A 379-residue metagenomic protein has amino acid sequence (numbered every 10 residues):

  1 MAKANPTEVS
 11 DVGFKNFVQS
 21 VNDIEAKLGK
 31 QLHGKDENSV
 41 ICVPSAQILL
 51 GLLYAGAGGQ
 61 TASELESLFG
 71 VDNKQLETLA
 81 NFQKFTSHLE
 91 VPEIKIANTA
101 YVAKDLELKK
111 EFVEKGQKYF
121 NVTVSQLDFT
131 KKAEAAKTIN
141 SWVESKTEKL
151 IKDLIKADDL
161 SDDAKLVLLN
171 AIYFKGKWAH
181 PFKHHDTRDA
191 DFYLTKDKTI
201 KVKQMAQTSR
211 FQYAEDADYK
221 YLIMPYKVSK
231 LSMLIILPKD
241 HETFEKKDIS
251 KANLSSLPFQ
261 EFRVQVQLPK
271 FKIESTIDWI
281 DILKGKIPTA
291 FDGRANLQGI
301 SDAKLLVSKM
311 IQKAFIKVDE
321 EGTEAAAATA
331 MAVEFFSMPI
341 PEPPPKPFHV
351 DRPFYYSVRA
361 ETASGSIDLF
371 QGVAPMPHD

Functional and structural regions predicted by a protein language model:
M1-D379: Secretory/exported precursors with cleavable N-terminal leaders
